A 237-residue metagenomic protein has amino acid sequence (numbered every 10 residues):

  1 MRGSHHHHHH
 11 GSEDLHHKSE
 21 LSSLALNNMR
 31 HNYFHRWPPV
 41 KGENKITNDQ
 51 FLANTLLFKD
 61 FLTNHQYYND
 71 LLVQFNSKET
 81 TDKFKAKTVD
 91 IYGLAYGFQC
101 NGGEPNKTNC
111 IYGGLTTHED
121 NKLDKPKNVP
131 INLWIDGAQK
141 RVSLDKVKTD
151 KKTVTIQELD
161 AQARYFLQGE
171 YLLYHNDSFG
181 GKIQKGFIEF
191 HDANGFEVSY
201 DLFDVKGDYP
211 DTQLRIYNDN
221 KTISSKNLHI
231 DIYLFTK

Functional and structural regions predicted by a protein language model:
M1-H5: Sec-dependent N-terminal signal peptides of Gram-positive bacterial secreted proteins and lipoproteins
H6-H10: Generic low-complexity segments that are intrinsically disordered, proline-rich and/or Lys/Arg-biased
G11-G137: Long, low-hydrophobicity ectodomains and other hydrophilic envelope-associated domains
Y33-F34, Y67-Y68, Y92, Y96 (+7 more regions): Sequence-level detector for tyrosine residue identity
E43-D82, V129-E197: Mature extracytoplasmic domains of secretory-pathway proteins
L172-K237: C-terminal, beta-strand-rich globular interaction domains
